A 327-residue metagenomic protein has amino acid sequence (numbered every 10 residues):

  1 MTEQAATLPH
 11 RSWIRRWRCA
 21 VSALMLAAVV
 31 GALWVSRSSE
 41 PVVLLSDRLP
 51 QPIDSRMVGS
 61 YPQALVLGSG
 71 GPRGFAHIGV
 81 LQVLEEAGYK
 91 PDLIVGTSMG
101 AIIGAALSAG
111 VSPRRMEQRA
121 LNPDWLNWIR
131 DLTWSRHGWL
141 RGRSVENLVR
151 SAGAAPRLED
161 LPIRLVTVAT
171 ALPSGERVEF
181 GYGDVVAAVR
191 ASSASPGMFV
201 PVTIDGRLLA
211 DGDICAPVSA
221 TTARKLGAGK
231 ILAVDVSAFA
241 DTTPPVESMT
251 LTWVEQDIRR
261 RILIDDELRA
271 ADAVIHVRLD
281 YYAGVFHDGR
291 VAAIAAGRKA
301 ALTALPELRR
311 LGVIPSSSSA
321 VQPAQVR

Functional and structural regions predicted by a protein language model:
T2-E3, L8, R15-I94, A106-R327: Patatin-like phospholipase
G96, G100: Gly/Ala-rich beta-loop-alpha elbow adjacent to hydrolase catalytic centers
I103: Catalytic DNA-binding helix-loop module of base-excision-repair DNA glycosylases/AP lyases
